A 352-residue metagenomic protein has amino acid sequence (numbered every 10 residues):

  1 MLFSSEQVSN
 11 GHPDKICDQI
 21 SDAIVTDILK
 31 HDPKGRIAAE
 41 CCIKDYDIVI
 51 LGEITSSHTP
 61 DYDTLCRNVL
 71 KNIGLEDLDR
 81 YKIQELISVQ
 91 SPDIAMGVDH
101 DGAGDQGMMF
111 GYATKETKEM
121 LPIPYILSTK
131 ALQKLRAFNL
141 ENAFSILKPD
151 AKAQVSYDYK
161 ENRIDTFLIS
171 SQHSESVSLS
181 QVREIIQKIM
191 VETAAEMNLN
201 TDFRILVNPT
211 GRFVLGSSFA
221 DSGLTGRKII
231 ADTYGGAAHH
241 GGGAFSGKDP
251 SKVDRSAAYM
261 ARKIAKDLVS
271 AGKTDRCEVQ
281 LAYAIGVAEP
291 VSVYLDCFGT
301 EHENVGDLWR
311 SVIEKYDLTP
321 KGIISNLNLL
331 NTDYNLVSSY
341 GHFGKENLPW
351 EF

Functional and structural regions predicted by a protein language model:
M1-A38, I43-K44, F138: N-terminal, positively charged regions that mediate nucleic acid binding
S4-Q7, D45-D47, T64, N68-G216 (+3 more regions): Glycine-rich, mobile lid/loop segments that gate access to catalytic sites or pores
N10-L29, T117-Q133, P250-G272: Alpha-helical support elements that line or immediately flank enzyme active sites and cofactor-binding pockets
K15, Q19, S57-L65, V89 (+8 more regions): Conserved active-site and cofactor/substrate-binding residues in soluble primary-metabolism enzymes
A38-S56, I285-E289: Short, charge-patterned binding micro-sites
K44-D45, R276, Q280-F352: Internal helix-turn-beta structural module
V177-L268: Glycine-rich anion/phosphate-binding loop at the beta-strand->alpha-helix junction
